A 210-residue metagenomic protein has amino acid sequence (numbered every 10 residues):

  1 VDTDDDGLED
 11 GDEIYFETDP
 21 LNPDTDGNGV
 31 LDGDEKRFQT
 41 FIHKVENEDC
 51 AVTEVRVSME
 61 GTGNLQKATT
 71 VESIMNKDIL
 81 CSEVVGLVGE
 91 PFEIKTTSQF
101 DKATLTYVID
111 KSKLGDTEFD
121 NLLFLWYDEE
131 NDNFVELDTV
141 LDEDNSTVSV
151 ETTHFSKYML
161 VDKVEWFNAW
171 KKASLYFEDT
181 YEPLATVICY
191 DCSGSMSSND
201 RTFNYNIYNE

Functional and structural regions predicted by a protein language model:
V1-V55: Extracellular calcium-associated, cysteine-rich motifs in secreted modular proteins
K44-N76: Predominantly extracellular/luminal regions of secreted and cell-surface proteins, especially disulfide-bonded
E72-N131: Proteolytic processing hotspots in large secreted/extracellular or virion-associated proteins and select intracellular
D128-D144: Solvent-exposed beta-strand/loop surfaces of large extracellular or lumenal domains
T147-A169: C-terminal beta-strand-rich structural cap/linker in extracellular carbohydrate-active enzymes
S174-T180: Short boundary motifs at domain starts and secondary-structure transition points
E182-T186, G194-E210: …and closely analogous acidic/polar surface helices at protein-protein or active-site interfaces in A-domain-like
D191: Residues that scaffold, gate, or flank divalent-cation-dependent active/transport sites
